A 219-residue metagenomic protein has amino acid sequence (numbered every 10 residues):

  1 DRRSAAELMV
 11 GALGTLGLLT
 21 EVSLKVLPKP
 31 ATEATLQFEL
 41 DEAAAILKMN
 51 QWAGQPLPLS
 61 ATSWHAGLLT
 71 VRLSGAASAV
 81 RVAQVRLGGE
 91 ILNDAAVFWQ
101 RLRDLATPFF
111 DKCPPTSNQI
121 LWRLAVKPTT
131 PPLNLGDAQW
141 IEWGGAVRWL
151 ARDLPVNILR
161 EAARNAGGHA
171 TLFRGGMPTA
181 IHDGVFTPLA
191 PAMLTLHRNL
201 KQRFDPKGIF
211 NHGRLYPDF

Functional and structural regions predicted by a protein language model:
D1-P58, T62, L69: FAD-binding subdomain of flavoenzyme oxidoreductases
S4, A44-K48, P58, A79 (+3 more regions): General structural feature for long, well-ordered alpha-helical segments within catalytic domains of soluble enzymes
K25, Q51-G54, R86-G88, N157 (+1 more regions): Short, solvent-exposed amphipathic alpha-helical segments in soluble enzyme and RNA/protein-processing domains
A31-T35, A66-L68, Q119-L121, G145-V147: Short, solvent-exposed beta-strand edge segments and adjacent coil->beta transition regions
Q37-D41, G75, V185-A192: Catalytic cores of large soluble enzymes that bind and process phosphate-bearing ligands
D41-A44, L73-V80, K127-T130, R152-N157: Helix N-cap motif at beta-to-alpha junctions
R72-A96: Terminal amphipathic helices with adjacent charged low-complexity linkers/tails
E90-F219: Conserved glycine-rich FAD pyrophosphate-binding loop
